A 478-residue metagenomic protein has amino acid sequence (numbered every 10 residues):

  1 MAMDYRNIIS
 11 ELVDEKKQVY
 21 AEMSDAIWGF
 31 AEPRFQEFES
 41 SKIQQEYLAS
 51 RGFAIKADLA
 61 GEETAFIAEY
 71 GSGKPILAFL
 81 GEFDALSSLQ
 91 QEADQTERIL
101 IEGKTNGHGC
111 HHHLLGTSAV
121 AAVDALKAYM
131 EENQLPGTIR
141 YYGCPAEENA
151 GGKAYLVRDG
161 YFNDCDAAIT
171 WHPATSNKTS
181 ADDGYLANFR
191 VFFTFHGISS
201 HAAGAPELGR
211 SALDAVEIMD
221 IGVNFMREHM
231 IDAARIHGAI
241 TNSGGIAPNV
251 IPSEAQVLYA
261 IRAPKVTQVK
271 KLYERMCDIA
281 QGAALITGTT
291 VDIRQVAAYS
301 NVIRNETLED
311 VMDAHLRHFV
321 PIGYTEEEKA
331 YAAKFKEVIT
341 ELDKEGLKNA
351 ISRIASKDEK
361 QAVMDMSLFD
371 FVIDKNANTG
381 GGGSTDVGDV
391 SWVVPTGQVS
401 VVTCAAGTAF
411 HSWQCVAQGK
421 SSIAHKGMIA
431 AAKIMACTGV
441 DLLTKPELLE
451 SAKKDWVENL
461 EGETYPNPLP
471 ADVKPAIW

Functional and structural regions predicted by a protein language model:
Y5, K16-M23, Q36-Y47, P75 (+19 more regions): General structural feature for long, well-ordered alpha-helical segments within catalytic domains of soluble enzymes
Y5-H108, H113, T117-A121, A125-G137: Acidic/His- and Gly-rich active-site-bordering loop/insert found across diverse amide/peptide-bond hydrolases
I27, A68, F79, H112 (+8 more regions): Divalent metal-coordination and catalytic microenvironments
K56-D58, E147, A181-Y185, A377-G381: Short Gly/Pro-enriched turn/cap motifs at secondary-structure boundaries
T64, L86, E97-T105, H113 (+2 more regions): Histidine/acidic-residue-rich, glycine-tolerant segments that coordinate divalent metal ions
A93-G109, H196-S200, F371-I373, S412-S421: Glycine/charged-rich beta-loop-alpha catalytic/anionic-binding loops adjacent to active sites
H108-T117, P206-D214, S422-K433: Short, conserved micro-motifs enriched in small and acidic residues
E217-W478: Metal-dependent amide/peptide-bond hydrolase catalytic core, centered on the "pita-bread" metallohydrolase fold
